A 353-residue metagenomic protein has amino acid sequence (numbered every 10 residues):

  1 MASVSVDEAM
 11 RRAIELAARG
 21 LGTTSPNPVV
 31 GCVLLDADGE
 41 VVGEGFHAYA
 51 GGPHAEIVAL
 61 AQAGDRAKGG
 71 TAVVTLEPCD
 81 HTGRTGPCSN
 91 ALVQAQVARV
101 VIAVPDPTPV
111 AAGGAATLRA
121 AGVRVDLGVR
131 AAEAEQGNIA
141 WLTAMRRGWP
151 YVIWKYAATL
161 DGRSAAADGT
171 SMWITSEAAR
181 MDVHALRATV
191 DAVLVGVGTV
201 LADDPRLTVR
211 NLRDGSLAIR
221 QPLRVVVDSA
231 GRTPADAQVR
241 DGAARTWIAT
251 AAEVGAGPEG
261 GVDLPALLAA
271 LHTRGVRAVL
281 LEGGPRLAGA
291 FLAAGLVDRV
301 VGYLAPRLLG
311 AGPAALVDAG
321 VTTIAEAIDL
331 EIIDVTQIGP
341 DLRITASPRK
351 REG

Functional and structural regions predicted by a protein language model:
S5-S25, A144: Short, basic/aromatic recognition patches
A13, G31, C79, L118 (+7 more regions): Residue-level signal for inorganic ion chemistry
V29-G39, Y156-A157, I344: Short beta-strand scaffold segments in enzyme catalytic cores
V33-E133, G242, V254, A290-L292: Zn2+-dependent cytidine deaminase-like catalytic core
P107-V110, A132-E133, L201, R232-P234 (+1 more regions): Short gly/pro/ser/thr-enriched loop/turn and capping motifs at secondary-structure boundaries
A140-A144, W149-L280, R286-G289: Active-site ligand-binding patch in enzyme domains
A294-L330: Flexible, gly/pro- and Lys/Arg-enriched active-site loops
A319-G353: Conserved histidine-centered catalytic loops in small-molecule metabolism enzymes
